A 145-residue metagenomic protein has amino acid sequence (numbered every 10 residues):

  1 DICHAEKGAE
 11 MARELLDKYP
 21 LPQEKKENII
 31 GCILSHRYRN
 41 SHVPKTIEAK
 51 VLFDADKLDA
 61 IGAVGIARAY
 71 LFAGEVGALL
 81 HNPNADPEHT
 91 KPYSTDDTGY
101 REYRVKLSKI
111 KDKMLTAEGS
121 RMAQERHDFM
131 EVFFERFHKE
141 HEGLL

Functional and structural regions predicted by a protein language model:
D1-G8, N28-Y38: His-Asp-centered metal-binding catalytic motifs of divalent-metal-dependent phosphohydrolases/nucleases
H4, P20, R37-S41, D59: RNase III-family endoribonuclease catalytic core
H4-K18: An active-site-proximal "capping" alpha-helix that borders the catalytic cofactor pocket
A5, K26, Y100-Y103: Generic alpha-helical segment signature
A9-R13, I30, R104: An amphipathic alpha-helix signature
D17-C32: Acidic/histidine metal-binding catalytic segments
S41-L145: Divalent metal-dependent phosphate-bond-processing catalytic cores, especially two-metal-ion Mg2+/Mn2+ enzymes that act
